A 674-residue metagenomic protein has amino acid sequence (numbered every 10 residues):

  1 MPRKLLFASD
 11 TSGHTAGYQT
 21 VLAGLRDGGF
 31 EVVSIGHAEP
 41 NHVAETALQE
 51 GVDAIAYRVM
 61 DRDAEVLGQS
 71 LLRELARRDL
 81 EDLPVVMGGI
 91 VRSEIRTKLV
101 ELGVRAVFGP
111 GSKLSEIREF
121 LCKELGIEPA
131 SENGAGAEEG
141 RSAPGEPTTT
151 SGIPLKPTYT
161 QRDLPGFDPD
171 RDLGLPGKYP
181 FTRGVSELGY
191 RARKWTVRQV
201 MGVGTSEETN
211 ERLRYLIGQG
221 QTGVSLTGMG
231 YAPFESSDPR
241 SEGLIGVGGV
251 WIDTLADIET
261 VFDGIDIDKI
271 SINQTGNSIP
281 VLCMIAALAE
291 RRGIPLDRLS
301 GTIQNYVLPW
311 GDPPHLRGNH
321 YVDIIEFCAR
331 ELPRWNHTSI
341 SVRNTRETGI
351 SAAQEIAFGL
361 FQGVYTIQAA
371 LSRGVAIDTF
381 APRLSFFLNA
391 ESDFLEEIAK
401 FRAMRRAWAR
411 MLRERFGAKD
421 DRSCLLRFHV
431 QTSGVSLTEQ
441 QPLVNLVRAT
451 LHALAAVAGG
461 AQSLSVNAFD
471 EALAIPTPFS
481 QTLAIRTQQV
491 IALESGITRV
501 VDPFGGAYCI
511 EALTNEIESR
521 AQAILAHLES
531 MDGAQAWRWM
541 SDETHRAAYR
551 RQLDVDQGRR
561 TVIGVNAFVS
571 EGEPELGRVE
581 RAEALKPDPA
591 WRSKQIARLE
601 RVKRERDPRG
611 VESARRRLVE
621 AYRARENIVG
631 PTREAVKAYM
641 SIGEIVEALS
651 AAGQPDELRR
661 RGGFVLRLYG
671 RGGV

Functional and structural regions predicted by a protein language model:
R3-L6, T20-G28, G51-V52, Y190-V197 (+5 more regions): Gly-rich Lys/Arg/Thr-decorated short loops/hinges at beta-loop-alpha junctions or inter-strand turns that position
F7-A16, R26-D27, E31-H37, W195-E208 (+3 more regions): Active-site mouth loops of central-metabolism enzymes
G13-G17, E146-L155, K194, R212-T222 (+8 more regions): Conserved phosphate/anionic-ligand binding catalytic regions in large, soluble enzymes, centered on
Q19-E116: Cofactor-cradling patches in redox/metallo enzymes
P40-A44, D61-E65, P84, S93 (+10 more regions): Catalytic alpha/beta active-site cores
S112-P129, E518: Two-component system phosphotransfer/interaction surface
G359-Q362, T366, S385-A567: Active-site capping/gating regions of soluble enzymes
R486-I642, V646-A648, R661, V665: Catalytic-core signal marking the mid-to-C-terminal active-site face
